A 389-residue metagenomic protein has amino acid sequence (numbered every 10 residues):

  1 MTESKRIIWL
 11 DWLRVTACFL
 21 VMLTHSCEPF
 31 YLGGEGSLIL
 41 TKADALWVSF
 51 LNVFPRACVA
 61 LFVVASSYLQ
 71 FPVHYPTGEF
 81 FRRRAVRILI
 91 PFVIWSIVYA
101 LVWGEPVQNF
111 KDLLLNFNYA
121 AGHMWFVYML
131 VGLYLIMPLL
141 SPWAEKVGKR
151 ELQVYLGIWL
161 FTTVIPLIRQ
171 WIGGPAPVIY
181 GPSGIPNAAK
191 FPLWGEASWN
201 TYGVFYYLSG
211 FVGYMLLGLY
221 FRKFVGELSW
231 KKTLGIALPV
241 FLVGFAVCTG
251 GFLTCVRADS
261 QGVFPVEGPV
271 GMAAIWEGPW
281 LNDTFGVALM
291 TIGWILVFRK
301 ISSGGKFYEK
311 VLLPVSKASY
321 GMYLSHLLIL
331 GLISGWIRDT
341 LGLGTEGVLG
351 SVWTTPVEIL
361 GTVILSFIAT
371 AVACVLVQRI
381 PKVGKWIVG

Functional and structural regions predicted by a protein language model:
M1-G389: Alpha-helical transmembrane segments and their immediate juxtamembrane cytosolic regions
